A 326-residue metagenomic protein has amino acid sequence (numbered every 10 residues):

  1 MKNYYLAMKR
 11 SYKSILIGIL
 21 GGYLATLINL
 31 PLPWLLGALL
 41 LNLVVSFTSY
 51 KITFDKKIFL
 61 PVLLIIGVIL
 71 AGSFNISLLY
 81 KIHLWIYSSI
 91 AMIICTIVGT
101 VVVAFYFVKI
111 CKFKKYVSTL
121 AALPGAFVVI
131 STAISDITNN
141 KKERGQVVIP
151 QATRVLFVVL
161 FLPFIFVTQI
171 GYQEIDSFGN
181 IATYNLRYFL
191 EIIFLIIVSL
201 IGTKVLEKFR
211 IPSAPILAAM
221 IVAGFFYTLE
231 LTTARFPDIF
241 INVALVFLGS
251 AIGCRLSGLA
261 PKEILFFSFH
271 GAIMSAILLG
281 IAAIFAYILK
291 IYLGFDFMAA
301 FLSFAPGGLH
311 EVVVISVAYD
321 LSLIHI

Functional and structural regions predicted by a protein language model:
S11-K13, I17, F74-F105, I192 (+2 more regions): Entry/N-cap segments of selected transmembrane alpha helices and their immediately preceding amphipathic helices
A25-A38, L60-V62, I86-T96, T119-A122 (+3 more regions): Structural signature of hydrophobic alpha-helical transmembrane segments
L39-L84, V222-L229, D238-I264: Hydrophobic transmembrane alpha-helices of secondary-active transporters and Na+-translocating membrane complexes
I76-L84, Q169-L186, E230-F236, K262: Membrane-interface helix termini and inter-helical loops of multi-pass transporters
I90-F127, H270-A318: Transmembrane alpha-helices that form the ion-translocation and gating core of multi-pass ion transport proteins
A104-L160: Membrane-interface helix-loop-helix junctions at boundaries between adjacent transmembrane segments
V205-L289: Transmembrane helical segments that form the transport core of multi-pass membrane transport proteins
H325-I326: Conserved small/polar residues in nucleotide/adenosyl-binding loops
